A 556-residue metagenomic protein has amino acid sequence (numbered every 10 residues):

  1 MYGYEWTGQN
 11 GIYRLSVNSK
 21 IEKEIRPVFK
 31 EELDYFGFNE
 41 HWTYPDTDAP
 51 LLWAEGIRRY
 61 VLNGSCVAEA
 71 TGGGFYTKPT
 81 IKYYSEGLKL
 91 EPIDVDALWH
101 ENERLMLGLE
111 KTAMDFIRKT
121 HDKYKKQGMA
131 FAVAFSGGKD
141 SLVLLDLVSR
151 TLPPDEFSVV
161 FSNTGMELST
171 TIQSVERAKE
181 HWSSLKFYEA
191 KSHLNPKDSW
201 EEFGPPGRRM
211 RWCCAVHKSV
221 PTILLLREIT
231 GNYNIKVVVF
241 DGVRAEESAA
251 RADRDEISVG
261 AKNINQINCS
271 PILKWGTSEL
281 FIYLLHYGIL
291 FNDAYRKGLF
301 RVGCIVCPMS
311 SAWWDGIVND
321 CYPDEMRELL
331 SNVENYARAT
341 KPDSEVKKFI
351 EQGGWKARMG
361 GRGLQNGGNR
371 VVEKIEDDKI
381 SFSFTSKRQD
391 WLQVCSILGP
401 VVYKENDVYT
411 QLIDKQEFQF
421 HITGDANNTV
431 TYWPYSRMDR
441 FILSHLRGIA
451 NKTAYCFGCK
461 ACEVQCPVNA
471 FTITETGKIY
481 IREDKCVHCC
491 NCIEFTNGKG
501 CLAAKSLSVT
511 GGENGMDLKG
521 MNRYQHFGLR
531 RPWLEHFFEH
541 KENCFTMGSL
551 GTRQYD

Functional and structural regions predicted by a protein language model:
M1-A134, K139-A450, I473-I479, V487 (+2 more regions): Nucleotide-activated chemistry modules centered on ATP-dependent adenylation/adenylyltransferase
I449-K452, A461: Long amphipathic N-terminal alpha/beta scaffold segment
Y455-G458, K485-H488: C-terminal capping segment of individual leucine-rich repeats
P467, E483: Glycine/Thr-rich phosphate-binding loops that ligate phosphate moieties of nucleotide and other phosphorylated ligands
